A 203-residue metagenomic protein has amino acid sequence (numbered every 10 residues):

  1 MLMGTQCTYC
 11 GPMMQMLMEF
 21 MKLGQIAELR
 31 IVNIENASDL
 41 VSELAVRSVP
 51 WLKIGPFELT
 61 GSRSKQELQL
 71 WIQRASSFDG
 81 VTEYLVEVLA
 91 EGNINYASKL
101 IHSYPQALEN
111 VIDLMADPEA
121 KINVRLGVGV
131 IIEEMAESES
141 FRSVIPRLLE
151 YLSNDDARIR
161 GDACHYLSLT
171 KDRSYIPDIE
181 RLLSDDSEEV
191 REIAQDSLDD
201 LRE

Functional and structural regions predicted by a protein language model:
M1-G24: Local sequence-structure signature of Cys/Sec-based thiol-disulfide redox active-site neighborhoods
L2, Q25-D39: Thiol-based oxidoreductase modules, predominantly thioredoxin-like and allied folds used for disulfide exchange
V41-G55: Structural micro-motif
K53-Y84: Non-catalytic, surface beta->alpha helical segment in thiol-disulfide oxidoreductase systems
T82, Y104-D117, S138-S153, D172-S184 (+1 more regions): Amphipathic alpha-helical scaffolding segments comprising HEAT/armadillo-like alpha-solenoid repeats
E87, E91, M115-I122, E150-R158 (+1 more regions): Short coil turns that connect the paired helices of HEAT/ARM alpha-solenoid repeats
Y96-L100, V128-I131, A163-C164, A194: Conserved hydrophobic register position within alpha-solenoid helical repeats
